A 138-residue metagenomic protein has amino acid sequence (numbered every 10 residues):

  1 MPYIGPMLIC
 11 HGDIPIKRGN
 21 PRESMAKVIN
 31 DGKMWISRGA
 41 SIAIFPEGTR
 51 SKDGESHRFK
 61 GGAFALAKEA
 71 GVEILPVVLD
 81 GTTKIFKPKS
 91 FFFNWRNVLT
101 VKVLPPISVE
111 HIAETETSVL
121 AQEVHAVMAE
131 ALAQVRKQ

Functional and structural regions predicted by a protein language model:
M1-R22: Catalytic core of membrane glycerolipid acyltransferases/transacylases, capturing the structured, soluble-facing
A26-Q138: Non-catalytic C-terminal accessory region of glycerolipid acyltransferases and related lyso-lipid remodeling enzymes
